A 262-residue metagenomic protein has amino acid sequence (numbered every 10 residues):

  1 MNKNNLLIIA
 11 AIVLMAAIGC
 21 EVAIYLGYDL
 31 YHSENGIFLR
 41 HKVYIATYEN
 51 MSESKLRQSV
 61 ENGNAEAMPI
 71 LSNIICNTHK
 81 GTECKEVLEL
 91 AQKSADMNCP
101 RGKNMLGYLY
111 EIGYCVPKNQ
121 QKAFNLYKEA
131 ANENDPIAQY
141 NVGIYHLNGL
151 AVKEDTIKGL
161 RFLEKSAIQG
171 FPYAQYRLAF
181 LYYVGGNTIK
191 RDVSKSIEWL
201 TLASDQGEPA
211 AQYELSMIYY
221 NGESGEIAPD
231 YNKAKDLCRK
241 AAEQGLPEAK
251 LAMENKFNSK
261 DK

Functional and structural regions predicted by a protein language model:
M1-M15: N-terminal Sec-pathway targeting helices
N35-R40, E53, R57, A65-P69 (+8 more regions): Alpha-helical tetratricopeptide repeat
R40-V43, C76-C84, C115-Q120, N148-T156 (+2 more regions): Short coil/turn connectors between adjacent alpha-helices in alpha-solenoid helical repeat scaffolds
N62-N64, N77-H79, M97-C99, I112-Y114 (+8 more regions): Short helix-capping/linker turns of helical repeat alpha-solenoids
I70-T78, M105-I112, V116, L126 (+4 more regions): Hydrophobic face of amphipathic alpha-helices that form TPR/SEL1-like repeat modules and related alpha-solenoid
D236-K262: Terminal, low-structured helical/coil segments at or just beyond the last alpha-helical repeat
